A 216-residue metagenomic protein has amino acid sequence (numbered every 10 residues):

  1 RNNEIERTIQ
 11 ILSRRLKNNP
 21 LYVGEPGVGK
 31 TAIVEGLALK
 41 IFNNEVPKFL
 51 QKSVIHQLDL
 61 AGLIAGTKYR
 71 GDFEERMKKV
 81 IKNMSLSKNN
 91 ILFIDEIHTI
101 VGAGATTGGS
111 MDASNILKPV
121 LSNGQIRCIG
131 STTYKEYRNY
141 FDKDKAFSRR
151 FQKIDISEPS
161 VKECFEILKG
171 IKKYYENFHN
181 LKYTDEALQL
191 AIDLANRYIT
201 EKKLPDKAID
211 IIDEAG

Functional and structural regions predicted by a protein language model:
N2, H56-S85: Short glycine-rich substrate-engagement loop in P-loop NTPases that contacts/grips substrate
I9-L12, N44-K48, G71-L92, S114-V120: Conserved alpha-helical scaffold flanking the Walker A/P-loop in AAA+ ATPase domains
I9-Q51: Walker A/P-loop
N18, V54-I55, S85-L92, N123-G130 (+1 more regions): Loop/turn-to-beta-strand initiation segments
L37-A38, I94-I97, G130-E136, P159-S160 (+1 more regions): A short beta-strand-to-loop transition that corresponds to the Sensor-1 phosphate-sensing loop of AAA+ P-loop ATPases
A105-G108, Y134-R150: Short regulatory helix/loop adjacent to the ATP-binding pocket of P-loop NTPases
Y140, Q152-F165, F178-L188: Conserved AAA+ ATPase "SRH/arginine-finger" region at the nucleotide-binding site
N177-E186, L190-G216: C-terminal helical "lid" subdomain and adjoining coupling/linker elements of P-loop NTPases
